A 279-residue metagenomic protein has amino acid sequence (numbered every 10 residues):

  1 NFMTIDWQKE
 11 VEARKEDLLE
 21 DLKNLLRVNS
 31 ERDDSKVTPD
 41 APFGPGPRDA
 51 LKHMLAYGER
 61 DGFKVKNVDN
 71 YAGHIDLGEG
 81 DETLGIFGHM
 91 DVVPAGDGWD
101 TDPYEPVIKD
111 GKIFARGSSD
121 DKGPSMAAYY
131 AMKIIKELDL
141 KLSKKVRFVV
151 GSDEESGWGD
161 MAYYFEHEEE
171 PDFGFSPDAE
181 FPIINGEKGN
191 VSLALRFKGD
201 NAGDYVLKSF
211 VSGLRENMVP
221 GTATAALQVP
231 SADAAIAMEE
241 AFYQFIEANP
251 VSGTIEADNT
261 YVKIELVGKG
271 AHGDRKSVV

Functional and structural regions predicted by a protein language model:
F2-G85, V93-A95: N-terminal helical capping/dimerization or prosegment-like subdomains of hydrolases acting on amide or phosphate bonds
P42, S119-K122, S152, I183 (+1 more regions): Alpha-helix capping and helix-loop boundary segments enriched in small/acidic/polar residues
N70-Y71, G88-M90, D110, S118 (+4 more regions): Fold-independent oxyanion-binding glycine-rich loops and adjacent beta-strand/coil segments at enzyme active sites
G73, K112-I113, V262: Hydrophobic residues embedded in beta-strands of well-ordered beta-sheets
G80-L84, K109-D110, L142-V146, E169-F173 (+2 more regions): Short coil/turn connectors at secondary-structure junctions
T83-V150, S156: Active-site metal-coordination/substrate-binding segment of hydrolases, especially metallo-dependent peptidases
E155, M161-V279: Midchain, well-structured core segments that form catalytic/ion-binding scaffolds
